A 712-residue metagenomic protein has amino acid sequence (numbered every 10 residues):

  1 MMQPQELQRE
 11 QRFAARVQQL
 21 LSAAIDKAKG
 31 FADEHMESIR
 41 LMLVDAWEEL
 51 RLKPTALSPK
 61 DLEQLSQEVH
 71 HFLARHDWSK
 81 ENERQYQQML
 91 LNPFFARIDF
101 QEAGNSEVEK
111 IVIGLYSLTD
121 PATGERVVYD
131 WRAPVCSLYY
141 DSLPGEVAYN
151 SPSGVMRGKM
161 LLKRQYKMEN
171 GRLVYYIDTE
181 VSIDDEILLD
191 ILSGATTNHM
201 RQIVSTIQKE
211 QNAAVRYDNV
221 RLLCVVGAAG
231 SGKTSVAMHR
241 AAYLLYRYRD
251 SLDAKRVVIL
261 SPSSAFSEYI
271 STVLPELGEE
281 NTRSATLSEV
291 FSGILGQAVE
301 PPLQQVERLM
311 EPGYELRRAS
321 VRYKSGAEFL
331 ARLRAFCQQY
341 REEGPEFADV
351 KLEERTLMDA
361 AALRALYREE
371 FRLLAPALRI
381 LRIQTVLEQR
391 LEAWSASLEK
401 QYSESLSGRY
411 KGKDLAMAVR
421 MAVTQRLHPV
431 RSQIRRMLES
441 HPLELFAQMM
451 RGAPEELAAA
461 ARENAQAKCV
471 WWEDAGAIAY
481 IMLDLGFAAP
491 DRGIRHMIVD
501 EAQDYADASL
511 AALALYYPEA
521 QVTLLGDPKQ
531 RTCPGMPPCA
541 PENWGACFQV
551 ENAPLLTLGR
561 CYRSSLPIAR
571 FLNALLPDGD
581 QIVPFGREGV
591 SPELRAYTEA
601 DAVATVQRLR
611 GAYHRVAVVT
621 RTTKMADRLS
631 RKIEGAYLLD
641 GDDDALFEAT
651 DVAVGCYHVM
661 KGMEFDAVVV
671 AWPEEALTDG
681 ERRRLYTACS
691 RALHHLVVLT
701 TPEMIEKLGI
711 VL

Functional and structural regions predicted by a protein language model:
M1-M36, L188-R308, M660-K661, V668 (+3 more regions): P-loop NTPase Walker
M1-V204, Q208, N212-A213, L712: Extended, charged low-complexity regulatory segments
K60-W78, A213-S235, H239, K351-L363 (+2 more regions): Generic detector of solvent-exposed, compositionally biased contiguous segments
F94-F100, E473-M482, V619: Short, hydrophobic/proline-enriched secondary-structure or compact coil segments at domain edges
H199, I203, K233-A237, I383 (+5 more regions): Phosphate/oxyanion-binding active-site loops and adjacent basic polyanion-contact surfaces
I207, I498-V499: Short hydrophobic beta-strand that contains or immediately precedes a catalytic carboxylate
L245-I498, D504-A512, A520: Alpha-helical nucleic-acid-binding subdomain of P-loop helicases immediately C-terminal to the Walker A/P-loop
D250, K255, S264, E268-E280 (+6 more regions): Conserved helicase motor core of SF1/SF2 NTP-dependent helicases
